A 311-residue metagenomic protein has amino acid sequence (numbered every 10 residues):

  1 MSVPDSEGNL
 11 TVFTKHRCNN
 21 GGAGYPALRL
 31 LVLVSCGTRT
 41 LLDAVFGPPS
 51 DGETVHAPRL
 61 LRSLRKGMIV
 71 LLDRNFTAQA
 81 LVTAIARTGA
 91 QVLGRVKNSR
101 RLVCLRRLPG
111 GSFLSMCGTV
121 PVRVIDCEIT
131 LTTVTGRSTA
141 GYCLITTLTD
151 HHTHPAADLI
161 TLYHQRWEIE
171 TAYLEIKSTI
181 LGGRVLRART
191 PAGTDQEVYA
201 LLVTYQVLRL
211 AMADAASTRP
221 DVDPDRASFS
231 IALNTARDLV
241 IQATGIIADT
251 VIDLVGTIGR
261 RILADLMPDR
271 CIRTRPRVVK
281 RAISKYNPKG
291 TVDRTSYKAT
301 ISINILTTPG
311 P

Functional and structural regions predicted by a protein language model:
M1: Two-metal-ion RNase H-like nuclease active-site motif
D5-N9, N19-P311: Single, function-defining residue in the core of a domain
T14-K15: Extended, well-structured beta-strand/loop surface patches that form recognition or cofactor-anchoring regions within
